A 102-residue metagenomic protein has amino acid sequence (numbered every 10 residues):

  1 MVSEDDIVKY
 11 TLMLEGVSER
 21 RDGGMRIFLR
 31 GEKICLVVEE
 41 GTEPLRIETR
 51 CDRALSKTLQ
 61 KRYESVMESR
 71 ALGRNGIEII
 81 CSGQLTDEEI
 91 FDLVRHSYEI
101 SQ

Functional and structural regions predicted by a protein language model:
M1-Q102: Charge-dense, helix-prone N-terminal extensions
